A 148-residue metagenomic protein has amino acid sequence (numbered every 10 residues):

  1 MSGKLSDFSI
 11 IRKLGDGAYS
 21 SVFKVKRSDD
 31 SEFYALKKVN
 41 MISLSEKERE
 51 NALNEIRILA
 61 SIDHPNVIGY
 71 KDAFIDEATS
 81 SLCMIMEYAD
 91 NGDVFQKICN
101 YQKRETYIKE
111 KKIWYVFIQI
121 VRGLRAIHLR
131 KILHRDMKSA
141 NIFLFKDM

Functional and structural regions predicted by a protein language model:
I11-A18, V22: Protein kinase glycine-rich loop
S21-R27, S31-M41: Glycine-rich ATP phosphate-binding loop
D72-A73: A short, aromatic-enriched beta-strand patch in the conserved N-lobe beta-sheet of the protein kinase catalytic domain
T79-D93: Conserved short submotifs of the Hanks-type protein kinase catalytic core that shape the nucleotide-binding pocket
F95-Y107: AlphaC helix of the protein kinase catalytic domain
V116-F117: Activation segment signature within eukaryotic-like protein kinase domains
H128-L144: Catalytic-loop of the protein kinase fold
